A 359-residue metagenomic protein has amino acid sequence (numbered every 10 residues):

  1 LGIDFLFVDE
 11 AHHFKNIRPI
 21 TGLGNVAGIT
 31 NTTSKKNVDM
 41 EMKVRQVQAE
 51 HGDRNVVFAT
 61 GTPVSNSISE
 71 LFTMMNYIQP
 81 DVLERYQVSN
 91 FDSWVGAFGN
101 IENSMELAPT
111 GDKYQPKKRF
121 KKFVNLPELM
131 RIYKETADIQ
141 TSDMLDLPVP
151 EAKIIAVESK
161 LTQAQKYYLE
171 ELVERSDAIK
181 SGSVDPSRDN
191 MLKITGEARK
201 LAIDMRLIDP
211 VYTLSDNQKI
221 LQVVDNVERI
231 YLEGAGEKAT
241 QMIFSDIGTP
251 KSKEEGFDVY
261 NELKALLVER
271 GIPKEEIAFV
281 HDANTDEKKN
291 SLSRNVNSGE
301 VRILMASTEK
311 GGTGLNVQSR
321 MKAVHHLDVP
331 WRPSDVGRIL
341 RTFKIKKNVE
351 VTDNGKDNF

Functional and structural regions predicted by a protein language model:
L1-F5, K36-N66, Y77-T213, R229: Inter-lobe coupling linker of SF2 helicases/translocases
L1-R45: SF2 helicase catalytic motif II
I3, H51-V56, T73, A152-I154 (+4 more regions): Short glycine-/polar-rich loops that comprise or flank the Walker A/P-loop and associated switch/sensor motifs
E10-N25, G52, T62, E174 (+1 more regions): ASCE RecA-like P-loop NTPase motor cores that couple ATP hydrolysis to mechanical translocation on nucleic acids
F14-K15, N66-I68, N290, L304-D328 (+1 more regions): SF2 helicase motor core recognition
I20-T32, K118-R119, T249-V259, E287: Short, flexible/disordered intra-domain loops and linkers
L147-L304, E309-G311: Conserved Helicase C-terminal RecA-like lobe
